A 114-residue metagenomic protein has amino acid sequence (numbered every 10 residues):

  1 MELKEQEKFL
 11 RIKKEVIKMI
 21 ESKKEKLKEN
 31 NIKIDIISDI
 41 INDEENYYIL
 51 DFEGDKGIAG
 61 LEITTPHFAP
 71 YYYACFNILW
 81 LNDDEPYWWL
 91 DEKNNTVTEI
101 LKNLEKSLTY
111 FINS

Functional and structural regions predicted by a protein language model:
E2-K28, L81-S114: Ampiphathic alpha-helical segments that act as solvent-exposed interaction surfaces
N31-N77: Amphipathic, interaction-prone secondary-structure segments
